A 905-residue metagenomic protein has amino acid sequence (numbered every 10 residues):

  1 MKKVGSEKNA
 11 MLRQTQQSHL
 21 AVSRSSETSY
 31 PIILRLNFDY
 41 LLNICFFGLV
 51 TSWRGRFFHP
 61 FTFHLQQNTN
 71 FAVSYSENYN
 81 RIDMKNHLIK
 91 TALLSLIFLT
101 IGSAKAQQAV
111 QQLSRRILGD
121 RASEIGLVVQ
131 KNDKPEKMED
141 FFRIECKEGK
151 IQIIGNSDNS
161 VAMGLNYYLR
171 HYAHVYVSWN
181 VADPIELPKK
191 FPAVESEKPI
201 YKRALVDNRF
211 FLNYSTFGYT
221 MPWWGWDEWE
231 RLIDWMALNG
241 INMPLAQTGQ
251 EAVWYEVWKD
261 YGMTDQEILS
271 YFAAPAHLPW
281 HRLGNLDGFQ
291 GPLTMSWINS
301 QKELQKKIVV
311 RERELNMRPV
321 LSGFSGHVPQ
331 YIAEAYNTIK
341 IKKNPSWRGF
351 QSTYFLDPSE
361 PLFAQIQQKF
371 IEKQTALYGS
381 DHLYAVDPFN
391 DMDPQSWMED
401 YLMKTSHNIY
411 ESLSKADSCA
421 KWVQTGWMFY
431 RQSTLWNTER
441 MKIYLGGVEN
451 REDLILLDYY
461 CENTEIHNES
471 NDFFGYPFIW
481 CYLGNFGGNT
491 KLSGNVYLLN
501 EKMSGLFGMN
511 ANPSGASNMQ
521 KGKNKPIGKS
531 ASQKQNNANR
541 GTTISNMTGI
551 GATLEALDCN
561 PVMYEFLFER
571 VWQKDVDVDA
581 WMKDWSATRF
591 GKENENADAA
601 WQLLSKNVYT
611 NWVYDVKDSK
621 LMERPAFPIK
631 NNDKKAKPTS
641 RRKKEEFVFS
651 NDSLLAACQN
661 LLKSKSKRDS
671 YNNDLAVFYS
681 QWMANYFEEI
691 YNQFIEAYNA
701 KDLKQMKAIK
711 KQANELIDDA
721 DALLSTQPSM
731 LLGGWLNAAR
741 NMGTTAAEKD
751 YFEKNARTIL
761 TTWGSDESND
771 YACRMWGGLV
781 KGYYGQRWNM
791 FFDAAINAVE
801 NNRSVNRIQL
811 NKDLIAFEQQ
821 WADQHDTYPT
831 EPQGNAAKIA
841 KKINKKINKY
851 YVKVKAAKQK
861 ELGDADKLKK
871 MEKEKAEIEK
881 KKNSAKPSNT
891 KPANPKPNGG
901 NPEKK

Functional and structural regions predicted by a protein language model:
M1, S18-A21, Y30, L36 (+2 more regions): Bacterial Sec-dependent N-terminal signal peptides
G5, G48, G55, G102 (+3 more regions): Residue-identity detector for glycine
S18-L20, A516-Q535, A876, N883-P902: Intrinsically disordered, low-complexity terminal tails and inter-domain linkers enriched for S/T/G/P/D/E
A106-A204: Contiguous, structured surface segment used for ligand recognition
K150-G155, G218-P222, M295, W397-M398: Second-shell loop/turn segments in exported
Y176, N180-A193, Y201, L212-T216 (+11 more regions): Catalytic-core regions of glycoside hydrolase
V206-G225, M236: Active-site-adjacent substrate/metal-binding segments within catalytic domains of carbohydrate-active enzymes
K637-K904: Histidine-centered catalytic/metal-binding microenvironments
